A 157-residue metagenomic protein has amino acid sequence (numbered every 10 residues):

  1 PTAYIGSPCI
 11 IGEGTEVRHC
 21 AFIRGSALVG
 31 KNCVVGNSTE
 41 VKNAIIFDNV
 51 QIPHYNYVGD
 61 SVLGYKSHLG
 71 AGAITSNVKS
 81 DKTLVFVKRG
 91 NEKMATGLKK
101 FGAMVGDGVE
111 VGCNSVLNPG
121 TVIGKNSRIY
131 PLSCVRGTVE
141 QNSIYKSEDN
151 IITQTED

Functional and structural regions predicted by a protein language model:
P1-C20: Extended, small-residue-rich solenoid/repeat segments and analogous flexible loops that form exposed scaffolds
G6, V34, K99: Short, flexible, glycine/charge-rich loop motifs used to bind or transfer phosphoryl groups or to couple energy/partner
I23: Membrane-embedded alpha-helical segments that form the functional core of polytopic membrane enzymes, especially those
G30-G36: Surface-exposed extracellular loop regions of Gram-negative outer-membrane beta-barrel proteins
N37-S38, N43-D157: Glycine-rich hexapeptide-repeat left-handed beta-helix
